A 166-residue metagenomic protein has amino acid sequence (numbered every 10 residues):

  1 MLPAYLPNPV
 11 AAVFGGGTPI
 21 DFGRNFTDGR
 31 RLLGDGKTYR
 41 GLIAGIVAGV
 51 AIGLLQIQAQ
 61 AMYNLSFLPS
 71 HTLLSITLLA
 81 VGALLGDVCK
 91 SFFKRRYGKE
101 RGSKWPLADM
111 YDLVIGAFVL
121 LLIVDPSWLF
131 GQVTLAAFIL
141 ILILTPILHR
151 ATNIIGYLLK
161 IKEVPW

Functional and structural regions predicted by a protein language model:
M1-G53, I57-A61, L65-L84, V88-L120 (+1 more regions): Interhelical loop and helix-boundary elements at the membrane-water interface of polytopic inner-membrane proteins
V124-F130: A polyampholytic, Gly/Pro-enriched intrinsically disordered region
